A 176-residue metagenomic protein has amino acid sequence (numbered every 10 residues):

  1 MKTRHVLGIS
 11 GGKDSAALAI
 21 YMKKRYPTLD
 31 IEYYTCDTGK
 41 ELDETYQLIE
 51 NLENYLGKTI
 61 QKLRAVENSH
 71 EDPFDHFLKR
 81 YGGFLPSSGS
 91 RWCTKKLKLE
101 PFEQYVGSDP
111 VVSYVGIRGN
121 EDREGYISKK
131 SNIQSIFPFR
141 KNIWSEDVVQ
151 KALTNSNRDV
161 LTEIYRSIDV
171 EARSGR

Functional and structural regions predicted by a protein language model:
M1-R176: Nucleotide-activated chemistry modules centered on ATP-dependent adenylation/adenylyltransferase
